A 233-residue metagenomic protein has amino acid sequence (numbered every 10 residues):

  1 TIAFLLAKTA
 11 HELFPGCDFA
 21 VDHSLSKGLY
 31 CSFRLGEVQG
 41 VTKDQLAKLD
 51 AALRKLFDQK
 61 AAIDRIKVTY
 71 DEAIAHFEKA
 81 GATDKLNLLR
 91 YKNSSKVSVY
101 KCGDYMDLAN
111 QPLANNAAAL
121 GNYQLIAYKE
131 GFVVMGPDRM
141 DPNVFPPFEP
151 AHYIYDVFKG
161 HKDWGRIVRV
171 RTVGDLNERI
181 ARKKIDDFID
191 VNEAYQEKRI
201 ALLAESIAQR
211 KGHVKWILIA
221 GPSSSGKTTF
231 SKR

Functional and structural regions predicted by a protein language model:
T1-G16: N-terminal catalytic cores of NTP/NDP-binding nucleotidyl/phosphoryl-transfer enzymes
D18-K211: Auxiliary tRNA-acceptor-end handling modules of aminoacyl-tRNA synthetases
V214: Short coil/loop residues immediately preceding or within conserved phosphate-binding loops of NTP-utilizing enzyme
I217-I219: Hydrophobic anchor at the beta1->P-loop junction of P-loop NTPases
S224: Walker A (P-loop) phosphate-binding loop of P-loop NTPases
K227: Conserved lysine of the Walker
F230: Hydrophobic positions on the alpha1 helix immediately C-terminal to the Walker A/P-loop
R233: Active-site signature of alpha/beta-hydrolase-fold catalytic machinery across serine- and Asp/Cys-nucleophile hydrolases
